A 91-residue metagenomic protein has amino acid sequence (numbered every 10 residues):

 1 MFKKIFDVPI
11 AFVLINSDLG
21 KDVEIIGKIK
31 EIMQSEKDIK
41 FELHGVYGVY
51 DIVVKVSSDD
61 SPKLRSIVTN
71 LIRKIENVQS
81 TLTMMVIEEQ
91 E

Functional and structural regions predicted by a protein language model:
M1-E91: A compositional/biophysical signature of low hydrophobicity enriched in polar/charged and small residues
